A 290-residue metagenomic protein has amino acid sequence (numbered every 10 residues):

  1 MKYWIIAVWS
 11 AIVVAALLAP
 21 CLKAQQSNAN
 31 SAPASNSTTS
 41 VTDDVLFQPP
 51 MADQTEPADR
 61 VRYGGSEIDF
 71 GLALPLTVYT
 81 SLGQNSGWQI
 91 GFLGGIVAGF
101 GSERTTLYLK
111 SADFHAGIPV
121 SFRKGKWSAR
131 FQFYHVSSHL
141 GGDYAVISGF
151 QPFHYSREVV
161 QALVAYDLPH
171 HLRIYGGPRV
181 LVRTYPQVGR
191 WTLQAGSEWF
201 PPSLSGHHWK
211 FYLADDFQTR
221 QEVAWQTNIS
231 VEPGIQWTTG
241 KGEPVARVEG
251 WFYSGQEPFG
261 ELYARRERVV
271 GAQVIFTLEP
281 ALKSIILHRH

Functional and structural regions predicted by a protein language model:
M1-S31, A281-H290: Cleavable N-terminal export/targeting peptides
Q26-Q54, A224-H290: Predominantly the C-terminal beta-signal and adjacent terminal strand-loop region of outer-membrane beta-barrel
Q26-S121: Transmembrane beta-barrel domains of Gram-negative outer membranes and organellar outer membranes
Q26-S27, G83-W199, Q256-E257, Y263-R266 (+1 more regions): Outer-membrane pore/translocation modules
D43, D53-P57, S86-G94, A129-F131 (+7 more regions): Transmembrane beta-strands of outer-membrane beta-barrel proteins
R62-E67, R104-T106, V182-W191, S205 (+3 more regions): Solvent-exposed loop/turn segments connecting transmembrane beta-strands in outer-membrane beta-barrel proteins
F70-L76, I118-K124, A162-Y166, A195-P201 (+2 more regions): Residues on the lipid-exposed face of transmembrane beta-strands in outer-membrane beta-barrel proteins
T77-I90, D167-H171, P201-F211, T238-A246 (+1 more regions): Short loop/turn motifs that connect adjacent beta-strands in outer-membrane beta-barrel proteins
